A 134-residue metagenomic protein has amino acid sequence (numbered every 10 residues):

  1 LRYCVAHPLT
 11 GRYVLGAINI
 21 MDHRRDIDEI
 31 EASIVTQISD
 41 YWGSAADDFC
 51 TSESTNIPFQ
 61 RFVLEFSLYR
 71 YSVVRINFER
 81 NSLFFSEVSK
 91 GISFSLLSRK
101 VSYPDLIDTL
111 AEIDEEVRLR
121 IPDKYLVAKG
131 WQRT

Functional and structural regions predicted by a protein language model:
L1-I20: N-terminal amphipathic/basic-hydrophobic helices that include classical n-h-c signal peptides and signal-anchor
P8-L9, A17, F66-Y69, S95 (+2 more regions): Compositionally biased, intrinsically disordered low-complexity segments
T10-R12, R61, N81, G91-I92 (+2 more regions): Intrinsic-disorder/low-complexity loop/linker signature
G16-I30: Terminal, regulation- and interaction-focused segments at domain boundaries
D22, I92-T134: Mixed-charge, Lys/Arg-enriched low-complexity segments
D26-D47: Amphipathic alpha-helical segments
S44-E87: Amphipathic, interaction-prone secondary-structure segments
